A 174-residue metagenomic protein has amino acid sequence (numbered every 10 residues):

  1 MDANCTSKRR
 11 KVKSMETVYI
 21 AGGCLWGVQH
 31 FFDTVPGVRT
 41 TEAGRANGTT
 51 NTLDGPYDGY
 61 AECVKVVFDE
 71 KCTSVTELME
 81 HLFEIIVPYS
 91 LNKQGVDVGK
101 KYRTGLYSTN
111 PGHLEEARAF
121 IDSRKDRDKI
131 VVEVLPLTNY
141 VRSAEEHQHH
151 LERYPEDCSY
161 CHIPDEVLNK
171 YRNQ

Functional and structural regions predicted by a protein language model:
D2-Q174: Flexible coil/turn and secondary-structure edge motifs
